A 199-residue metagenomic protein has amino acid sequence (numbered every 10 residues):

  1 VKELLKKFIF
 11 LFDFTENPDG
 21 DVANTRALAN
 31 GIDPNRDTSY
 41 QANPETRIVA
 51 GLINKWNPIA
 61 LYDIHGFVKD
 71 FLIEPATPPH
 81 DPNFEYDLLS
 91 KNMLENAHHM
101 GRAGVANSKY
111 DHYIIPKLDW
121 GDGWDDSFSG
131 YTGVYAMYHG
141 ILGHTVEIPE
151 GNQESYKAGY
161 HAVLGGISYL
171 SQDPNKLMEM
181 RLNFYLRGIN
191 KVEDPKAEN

Functional and structural regions predicted by a protein language model:
V1-P18: Alpha-helical metal-binding/catalytic segments enriched in His/Glu/Asp
L11-T15, A27-N199: Metallocarboxypeptidase
G20-T25: Short beta-strand-loop
